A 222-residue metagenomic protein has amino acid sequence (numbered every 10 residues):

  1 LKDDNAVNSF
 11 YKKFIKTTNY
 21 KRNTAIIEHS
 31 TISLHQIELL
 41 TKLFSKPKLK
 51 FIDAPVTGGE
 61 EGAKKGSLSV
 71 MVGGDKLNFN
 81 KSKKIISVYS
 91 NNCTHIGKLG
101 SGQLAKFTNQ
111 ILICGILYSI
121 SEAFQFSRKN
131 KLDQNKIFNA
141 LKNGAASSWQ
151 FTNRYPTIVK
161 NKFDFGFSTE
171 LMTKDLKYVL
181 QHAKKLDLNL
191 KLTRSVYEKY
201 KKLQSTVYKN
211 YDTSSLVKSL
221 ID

Functional and structural regions predicted by a protein language model:
D3-D4, T57-G58, N143-S147: Short glycine-enriched loops at secondary-structure junctions
D3-F51: Rossmann-fold NAD(P) dinucleotide-binding segment
V7, C93-I96, F151, I158: Short clusters of hydrophobic/aromatic residues that line enzyme substrate/ligand-binding pockets
T24, K65-S69, Y155: Short, solvent-exposed beta-strand edge segments and adjacent coil->beta transition regions
A25, K50, S69, N189-K191: Proline-centered loop/turn at the N-terminus of a beta-strand
T31-C114: Rossmann-fold dinucleotide-binding core
S101-L220: Helical "substrate-binding/catalytic lid" subdomain of Rossmann-like NAD(P)-dependent dehydrogenases/reductases
